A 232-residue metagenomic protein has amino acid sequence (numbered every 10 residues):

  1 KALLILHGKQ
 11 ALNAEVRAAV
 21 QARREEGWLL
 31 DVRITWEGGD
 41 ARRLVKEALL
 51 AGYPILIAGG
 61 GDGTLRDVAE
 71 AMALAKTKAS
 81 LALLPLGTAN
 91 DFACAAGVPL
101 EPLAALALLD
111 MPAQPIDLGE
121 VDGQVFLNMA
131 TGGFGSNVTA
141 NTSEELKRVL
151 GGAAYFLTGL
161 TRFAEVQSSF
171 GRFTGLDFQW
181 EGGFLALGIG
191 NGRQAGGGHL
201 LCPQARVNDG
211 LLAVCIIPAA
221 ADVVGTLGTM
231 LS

Functional and structural regions predicted by a protein language model:
K1-L56, R66, A71, Q179: ATP/NTP phosphate-donor binding region
I5, A14, T35, L74-G188: Catalytic core of DAGKc-family lipid kinases
L6-K9, L86, I217-A219: Cofactor-binding loop segments of dinucleotide-utilizing enzymes, especially the Rossmann-like FAD- and NAD(P)+-binding
L30, P112, T158-G171, N208-S232: Catalytic phosphate-donor-binding core of small-molecule kinases
A41, D62, L187: Short conserved active-site loop signatures built around small residues
G59-G61, L84-L86, N191: Glycine-rich beta-strand-to-loop/alpha-helix junction loops that act as flexible
T131, G135, G188-P203: Glycine-rich phosphate/pyrophosphate-binding beta-alpha loops
E144-A154, A195-V224: Gly/Ser/Thr-rich active-site loops/lids in small-molecule metabolic enzymes that frequently grip phosphoryl groups
